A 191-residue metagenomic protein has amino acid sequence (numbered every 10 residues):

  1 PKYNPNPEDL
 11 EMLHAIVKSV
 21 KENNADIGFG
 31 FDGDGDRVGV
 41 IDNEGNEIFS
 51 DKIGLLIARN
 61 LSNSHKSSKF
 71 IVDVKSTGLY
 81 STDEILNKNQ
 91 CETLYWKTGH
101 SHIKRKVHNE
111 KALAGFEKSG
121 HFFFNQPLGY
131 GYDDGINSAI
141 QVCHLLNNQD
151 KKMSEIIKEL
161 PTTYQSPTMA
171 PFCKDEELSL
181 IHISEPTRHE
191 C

Functional and structural regions predicted by a protein language model:
P1-Q149: Phosphate-binding chemistry for phosphorylated carbohydrates and sugar-nucleotides
P5-E8, P161, P186: Proline-rich low-complexity regions
L13, L178-L180: Generic alpha-helical secondary structure
S19, K106, I156-E159, T163 (+1 more regions): Residues that form generic nucleotide/phosphate-binding pockets
G45, E176-L178: Generic "edge-of-domain/loop-turn" microfeature
L145-E176: Gly/Pro-rich interdomain helix-loop hinge
I181-C191: Single conserved hydrophobic/aromatic residue that forms the stacking wall/gate of nucleotide- or nucleobase-binding
